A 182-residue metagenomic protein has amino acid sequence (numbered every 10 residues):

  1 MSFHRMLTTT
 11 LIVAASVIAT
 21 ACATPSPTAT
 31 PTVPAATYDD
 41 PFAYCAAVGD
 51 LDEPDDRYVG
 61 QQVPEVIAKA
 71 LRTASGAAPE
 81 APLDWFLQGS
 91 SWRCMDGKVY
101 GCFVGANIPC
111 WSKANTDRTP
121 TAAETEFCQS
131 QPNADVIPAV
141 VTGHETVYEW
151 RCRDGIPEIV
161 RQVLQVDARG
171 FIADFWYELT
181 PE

Functional and structural regions predicted by a protein language model:
M1-L11: Bacterial N-terminal signal peptides that target proteins for export
I18-A21: C-terminal motif of bacterial Sec signal peptides marking the signal peptidase cleavage site
A23-P25: Bacterial signal peptide processing site
A29-E182: Post-signal/leader-peptide non-cytosolic segments of secretory proteins
